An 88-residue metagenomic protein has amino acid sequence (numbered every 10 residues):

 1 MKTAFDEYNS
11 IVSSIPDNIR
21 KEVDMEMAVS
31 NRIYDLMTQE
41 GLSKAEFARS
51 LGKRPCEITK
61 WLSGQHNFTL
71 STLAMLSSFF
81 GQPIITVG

Functional and structural regions predicted by a protein language model:
M1-D35, E40: N-terminal flexible/basic segments that precede or flank functional cores
E22, G41-K44, T86-G88: Recognition helices and adjacent regulatory flanks at domain boundaries
I33, K44, L73: Generic structural marker for isolated residues within well-ordered, non-membrane alpha-helices of soluble domains
M37, A48, S77: The alpha-helix within a helix-turn-helix
G41-T59: Short alpha-helical DNA-recognition segment
S71-T86: DNA major-groove recognition helix of helix-turn-helix/homeodomain DNA-binding modules
